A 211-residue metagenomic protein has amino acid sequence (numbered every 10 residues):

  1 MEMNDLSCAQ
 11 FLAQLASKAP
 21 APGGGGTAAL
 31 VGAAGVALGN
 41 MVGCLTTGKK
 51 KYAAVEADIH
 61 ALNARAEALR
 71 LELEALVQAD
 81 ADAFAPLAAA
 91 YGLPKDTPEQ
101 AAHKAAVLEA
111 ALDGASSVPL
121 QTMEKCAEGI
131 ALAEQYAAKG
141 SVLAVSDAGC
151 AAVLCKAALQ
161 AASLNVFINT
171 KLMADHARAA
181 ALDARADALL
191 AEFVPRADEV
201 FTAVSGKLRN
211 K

Functional and structural regions predicted by a protein language model:
M1-L15, E124-Q135: Acidic-glycine-rich active-site phosphate/pyrophosphate-binding loop
M3-L6, Q121, I168-N169, A197: Polytopic transmembrane helical bundles with strong interfacial aromatic enrichment
S17-N40, A144-A162: Conserved phosphate/anionic-ligand binding catalytic regions in large, soluble enzymes, centered on
M41-A53: Transmembrane signal-anchor/signal-peptide helices with a preference for the extracytoplasmic
K50-A89, L189, R196: A structural-propensity feature for long, helix-poor, extended segments
A79-P94, A197-K211: Long, charge-rich low-complexity segments
D80, F84-V153, A157, N169: Amphipathic alpha-helical interface segments
G129-L132, A144-K207: Preference for long, well-ordered alpha-helical segments
